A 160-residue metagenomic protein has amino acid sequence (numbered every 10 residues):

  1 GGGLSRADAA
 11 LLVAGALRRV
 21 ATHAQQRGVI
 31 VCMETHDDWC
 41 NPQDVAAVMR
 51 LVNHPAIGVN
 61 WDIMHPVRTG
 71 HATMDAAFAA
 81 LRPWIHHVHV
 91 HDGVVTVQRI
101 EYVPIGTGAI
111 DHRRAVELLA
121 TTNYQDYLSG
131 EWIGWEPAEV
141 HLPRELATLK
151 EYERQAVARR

Functional and structural regions predicted by a protein language model:
G1-V59: Active-site acidic/histidine proton-transfer and metal-coordination neighborhood in alpha/beta enzyme cores
Q26, P42-R160: Histidine-acidic metal/acid-base catalytic patches
